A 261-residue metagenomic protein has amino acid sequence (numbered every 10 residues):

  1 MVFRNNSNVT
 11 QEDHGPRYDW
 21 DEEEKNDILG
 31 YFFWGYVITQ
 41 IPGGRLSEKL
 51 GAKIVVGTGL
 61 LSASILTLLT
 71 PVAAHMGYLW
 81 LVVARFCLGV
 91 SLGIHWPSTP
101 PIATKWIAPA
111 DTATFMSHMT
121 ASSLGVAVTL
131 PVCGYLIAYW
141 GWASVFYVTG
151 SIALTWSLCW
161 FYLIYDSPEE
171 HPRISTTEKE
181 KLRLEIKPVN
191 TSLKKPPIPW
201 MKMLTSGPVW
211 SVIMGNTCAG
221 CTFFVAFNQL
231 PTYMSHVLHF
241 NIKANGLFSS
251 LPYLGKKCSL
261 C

Functional and structural regions predicted by a protein language model:
M1-V37: Extracellular/periplasmic helix-loop-helix junction of adjacent transmembrane segments in MFS-like secondary
D27-R45, S250-C261: Central cavity-lining transmembrane alpha-helices of secondary-active solute carriers, predominantly the Major
I38-L79: Conserved MFS/SLC helix-loop-helix module at the cytosolic interface between two early adjacent transmembrane helices
G77-R85, S211-V212: Short hydrophobic/alpha-helical segments at membrane-entry points of transmembrane helices in Major Facilitator
V82-S123: Cytoplasmic helix-loop-helix junction between adjacent transmembrane helices in 12-TM secondary transporters
P109-T114, I137-T205: Central mid-sequence intracellular linker of multi-pass
D111-Y139, S144-A153, P252-L260: Glycine-rich segments within core transmembrane alpha-helices of 12-TM secondary carriers
L204-L260: Extracytoplasmic gate region of multi-pass secondary transporters
